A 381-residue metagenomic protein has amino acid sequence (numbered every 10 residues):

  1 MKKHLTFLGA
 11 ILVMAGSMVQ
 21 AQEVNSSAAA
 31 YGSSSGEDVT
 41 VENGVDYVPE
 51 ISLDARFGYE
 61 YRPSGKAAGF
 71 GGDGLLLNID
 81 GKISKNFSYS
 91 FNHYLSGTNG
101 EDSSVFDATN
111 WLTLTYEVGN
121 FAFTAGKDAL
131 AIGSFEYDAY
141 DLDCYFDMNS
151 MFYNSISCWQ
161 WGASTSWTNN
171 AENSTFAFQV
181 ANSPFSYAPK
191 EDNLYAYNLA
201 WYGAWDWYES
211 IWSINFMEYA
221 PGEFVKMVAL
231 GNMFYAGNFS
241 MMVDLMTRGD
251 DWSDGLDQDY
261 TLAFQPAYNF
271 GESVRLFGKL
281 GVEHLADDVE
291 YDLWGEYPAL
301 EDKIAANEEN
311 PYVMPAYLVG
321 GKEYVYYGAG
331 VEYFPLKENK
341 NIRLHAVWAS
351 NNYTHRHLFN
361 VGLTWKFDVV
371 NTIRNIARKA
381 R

Functional and structural regions predicted by a protein language model:
K2-L8: Sec-dependent signal peptide recognition, specifically the positively charged N-region followed immediately by
H4, Q20-F123, A163-N170, S174-F176 (+4 more regions): Beta-barrel outer-membrane channel/assembly domains of diderm bacteria
G9-G16: Bacterial N-terminal signal peptides
E23-S27, D54-S64, G100-E101, A122-Y202 (+6 more regions): Surface-exposed coil loops of outer-membrane beta-barrel proteins
V24-N25, V48, R56-A67, E101-D102 (+3 more regions): Outer-membrane beta-barrel pore domains
D38-V41, N149-F152, Y317: Short, P/G- and charge-enriched loop/turn segments at secondary-structure junctions
G71, V105-F106, S157, N193 (+1 more regions): Short, glycine/acidic-rich beta->alpha junctions
L95, A129-A131, N182-P184, E218 (+2 more regions): Active-site-proximal loop/turn and secondary-structure-junction residues that shape catalytic pockets, frequently
